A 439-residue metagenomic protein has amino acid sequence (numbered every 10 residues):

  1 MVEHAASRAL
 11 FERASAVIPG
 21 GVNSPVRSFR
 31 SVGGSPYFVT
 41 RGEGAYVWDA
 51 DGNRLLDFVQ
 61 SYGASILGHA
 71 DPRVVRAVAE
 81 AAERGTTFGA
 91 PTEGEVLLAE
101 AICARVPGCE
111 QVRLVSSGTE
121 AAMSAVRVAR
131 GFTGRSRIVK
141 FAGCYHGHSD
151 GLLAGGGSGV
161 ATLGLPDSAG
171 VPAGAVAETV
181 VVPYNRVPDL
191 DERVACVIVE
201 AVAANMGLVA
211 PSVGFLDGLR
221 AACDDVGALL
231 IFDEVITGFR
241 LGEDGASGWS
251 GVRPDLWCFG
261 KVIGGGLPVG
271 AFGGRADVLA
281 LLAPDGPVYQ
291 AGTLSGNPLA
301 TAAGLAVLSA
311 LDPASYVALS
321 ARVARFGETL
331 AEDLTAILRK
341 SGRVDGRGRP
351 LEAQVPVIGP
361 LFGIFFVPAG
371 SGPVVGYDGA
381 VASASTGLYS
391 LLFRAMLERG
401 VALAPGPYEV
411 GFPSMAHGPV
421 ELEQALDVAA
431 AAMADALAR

Functional and structural regions predicted by a protein language model:
M1-R439: Conserved N-terminal phosphate-binding loop of PLP-dependent enzymes in the Aspartate aminotransferase
